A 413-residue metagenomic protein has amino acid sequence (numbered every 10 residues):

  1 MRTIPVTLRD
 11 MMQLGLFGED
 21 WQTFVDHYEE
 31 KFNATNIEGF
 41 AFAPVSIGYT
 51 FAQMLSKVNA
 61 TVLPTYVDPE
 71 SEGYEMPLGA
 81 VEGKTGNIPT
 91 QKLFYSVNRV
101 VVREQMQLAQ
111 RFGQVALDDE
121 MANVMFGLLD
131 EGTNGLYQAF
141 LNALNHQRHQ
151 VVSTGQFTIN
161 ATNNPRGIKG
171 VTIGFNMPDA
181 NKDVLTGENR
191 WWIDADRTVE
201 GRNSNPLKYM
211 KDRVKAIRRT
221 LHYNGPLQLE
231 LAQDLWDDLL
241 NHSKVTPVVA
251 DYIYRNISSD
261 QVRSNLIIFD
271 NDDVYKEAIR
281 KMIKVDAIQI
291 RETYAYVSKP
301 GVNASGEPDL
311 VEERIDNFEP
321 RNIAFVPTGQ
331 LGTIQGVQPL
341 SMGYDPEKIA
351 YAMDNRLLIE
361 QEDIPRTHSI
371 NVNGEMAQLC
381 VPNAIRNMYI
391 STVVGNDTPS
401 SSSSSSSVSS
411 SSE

Functional and structural regions predicted by a protein language model:
M1-T50, P382-S401, S411-E413: N-terminal alpha-helical "arm" segments
L16-F17, F112, I268: Short, aromatic- and cysteine-enriched interfacial helices/patches that mediate contacts at lipid membranes
T35-G113, R166, T172-I173: Assembly/oligomerization interface modules of large self-assembling protein complexes
E38-N59, G135-M177, Q330, V337-L358: Contiguous N-terminal and early-domain "leader" segments and peripheral loops that mark the onset or edge of a domain
E70, Y95-N98, A232, N271 (+2 more regions): Helix N-terminus capping/helix-initiation residues
P89-D183, N205-L235, P365-M376: Long, contiguous amphipathic alpha-helices that act as assembly "spine/axial" helices in icosahedral shell and virion
R166-S264, D270-A278: Extended, solvent-exposed, turn-rich assembly/linker loops in the middle of proteins
V245-E413: Sequence/fold signature of self-assembling virion shell proteins
